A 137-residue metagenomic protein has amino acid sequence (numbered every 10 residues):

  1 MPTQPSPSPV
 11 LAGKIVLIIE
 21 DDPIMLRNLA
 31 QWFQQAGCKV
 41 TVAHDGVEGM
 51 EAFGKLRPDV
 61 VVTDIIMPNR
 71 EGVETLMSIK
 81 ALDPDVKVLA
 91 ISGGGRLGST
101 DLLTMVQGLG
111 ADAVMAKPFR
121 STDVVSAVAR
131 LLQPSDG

Functional and structural regions predicted by a protein language model:
M1-I15, T122-G137: Non-catalytic signal-transmission and effector/linker regions of two-component phosphorelay proteins
I24-Q35: Charged docking surfaces used in two-component/phosphorelay signaling
G37-H44, A52: Short hydrophobic/Thr-rich beta-strand motif most characteristic of the beta2 strand and flanking loop of CheY-like
D45-E48, E71-E74: Acidic catalytic/metal-coordinating carboxylates
D64: Active-site residues of response regulator receiver
M67: Receiver (REC) domain active-site loop signature in two-component systems and cognate sites in sensor histidine kinases
E74, G95-M115, T122, S126: Alpha4 helix (beta4-alpha4-beta5 surface) of REC/receiver domains from two-component response regulators
I91-G93: Hydrophobic/aromatic residues positioned on beta-strands within the core alpha/beta folds
